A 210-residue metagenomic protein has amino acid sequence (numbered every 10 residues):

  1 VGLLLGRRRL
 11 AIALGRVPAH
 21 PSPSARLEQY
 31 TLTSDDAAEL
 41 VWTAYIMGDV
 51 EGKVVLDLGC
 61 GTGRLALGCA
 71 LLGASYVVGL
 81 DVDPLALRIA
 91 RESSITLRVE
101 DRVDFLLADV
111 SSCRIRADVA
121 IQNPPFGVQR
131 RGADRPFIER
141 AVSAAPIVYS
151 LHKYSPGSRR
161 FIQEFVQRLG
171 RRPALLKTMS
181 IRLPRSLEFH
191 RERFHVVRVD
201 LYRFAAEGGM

Functional and structural regions predicted by a protein language model:
V1-L56, L65-L67: S-adenosyl-L-methionine
G59: Conserved glycine-centered beta->alpha loop in an early N-terminal alpha/beta scaffold
T62-A74: Conserved SAM-binding loop of SAM-dependent methyltransferases across substrates and taxa, primarily the Class I
Y76-D81: Conserved SAM-binding motif I beta-strand of class I
L87-R88, R159: Short alpha-helix immediately C-terminal to the canonical SAM-binding loop
R88-I115: S-adenosyl-L-methionine
L107-D200: S-adenosylmethionine
